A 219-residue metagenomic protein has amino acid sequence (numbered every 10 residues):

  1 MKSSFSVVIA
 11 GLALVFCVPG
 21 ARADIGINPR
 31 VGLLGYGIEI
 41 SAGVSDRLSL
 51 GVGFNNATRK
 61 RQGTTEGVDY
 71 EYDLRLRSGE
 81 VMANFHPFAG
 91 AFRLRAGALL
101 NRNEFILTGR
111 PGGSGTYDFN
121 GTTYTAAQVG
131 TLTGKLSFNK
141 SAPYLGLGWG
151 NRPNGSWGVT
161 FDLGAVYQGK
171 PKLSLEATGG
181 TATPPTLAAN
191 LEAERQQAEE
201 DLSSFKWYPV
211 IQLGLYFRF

Functional and structural regions predicted by a protein language model:
M1-I9: Bacterial N-terminal signal peptides that target proteins for export
C17-V18: N-terminal signal peptide c-region/cleavage motif recognized by signal peptidases
A23, V44-L50, F88-G90, P153-G155: Short coil turns and loop connectors of transmembrane beta-barrels in diderm outer membranes and organellar homologs
I25, Y36-I38, L48, R77-V81 (+2 more regions): Hydrophobic, lipid-facing positions within transmembrane beta-strands of outer-membrane proteins
I27-L33, V52-N56, L94-R102, F161-Y167: Transmembrane beta-barrel strands of outer-membrane/channel proteins
V31, A42, F85-P87, A98 (+2 more regions): Residue-level signature of outer-membrane beta-barrel architecture
F54-V81, N103-S141, G169-V210: Extracellular/periplasm-exposed beta-strand and loop segments of Gram-negative cell-envelope proteins, dominated by
N84-F88, R93, W157, F205-F219: Outer-membrane beta-barrel "beta-signal"
